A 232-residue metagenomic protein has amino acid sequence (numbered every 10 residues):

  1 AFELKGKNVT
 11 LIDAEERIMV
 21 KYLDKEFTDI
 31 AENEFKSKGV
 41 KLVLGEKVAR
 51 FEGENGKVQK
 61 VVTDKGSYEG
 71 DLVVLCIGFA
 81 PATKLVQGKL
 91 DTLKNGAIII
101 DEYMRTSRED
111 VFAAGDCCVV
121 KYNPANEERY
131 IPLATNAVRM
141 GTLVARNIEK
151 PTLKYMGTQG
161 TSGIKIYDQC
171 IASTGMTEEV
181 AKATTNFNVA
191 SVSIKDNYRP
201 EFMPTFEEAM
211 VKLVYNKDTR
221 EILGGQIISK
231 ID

Functional and structural regions predicted by a protein language model:
A1-R50, L133-A137, L153-E179: Rossmann-like dinucleotide-binding cores of NAD(P)H-dependent redox enzymes
N8-V9, V73, F187-V189: Hydrophobic anchor at the start of a short beta-strand that flanks the dinucleotide cofactor-binding loop
D24, V73, F112, I227-I228: Residue-level structural signal for beta-strand termini and adjacent loop
K41-V43, F112, A190-V192: General small-molecule cofactor/ligand-binding pocket signal
R50, Y103, K212-V214: Short, surface-exposed charged micro-motifs
G53-Q59, R108, P204-E208: A short, glycine/Asx- and small/polar-enriched loop/turn that sits immediately N-terminal to a beta-strand
K57-K60, S67-R146: FAD-site-proximal beta/loop scaffold in flavoenzymes
C117-I231: Mid-to-C-terminal Rossmann-like scaffold of FAD/NAD(P)H-dependent oxidoreductases
